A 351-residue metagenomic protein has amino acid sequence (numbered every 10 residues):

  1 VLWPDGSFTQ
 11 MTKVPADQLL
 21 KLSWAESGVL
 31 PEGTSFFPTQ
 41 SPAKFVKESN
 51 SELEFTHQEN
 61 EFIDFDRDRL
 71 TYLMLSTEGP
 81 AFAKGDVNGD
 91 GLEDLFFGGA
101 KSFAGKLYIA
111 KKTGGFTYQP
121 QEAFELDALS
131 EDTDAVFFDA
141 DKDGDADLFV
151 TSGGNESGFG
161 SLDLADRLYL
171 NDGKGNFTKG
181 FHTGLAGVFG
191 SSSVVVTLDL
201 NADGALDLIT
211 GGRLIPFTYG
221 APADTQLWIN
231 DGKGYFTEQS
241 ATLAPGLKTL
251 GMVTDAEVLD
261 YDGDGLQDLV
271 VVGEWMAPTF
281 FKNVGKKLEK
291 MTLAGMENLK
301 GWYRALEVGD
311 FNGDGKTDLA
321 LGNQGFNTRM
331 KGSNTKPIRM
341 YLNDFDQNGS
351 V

Functional and structural regions predicted by a protein language model:
V1-T9, K13, S191, A294-V351: Repeat-solenoid scaffold signature
G6-T34: Extended acidic/polar, glycine-enriched regions that form or flank non-catalytic beta-rich accessory modules
E26-T77, I109-S130, R167-G190, P222 (+3 more regions): Blade-edge motifs of beta-propeller repeat domains
E78-G89, I109, D132-K142, L170 (+7 more regions): Beta-propeller blade termini
G89-G99, K142-T151, A202-G211, G263-V272 (+1 more regions): Acidic/hydrophobic-patterned starts of short beta strands in beta-sheet-rich repeat architectures
F96-G114: Beta-propeller domains
A100-F103, G158-L164, F217-A223, E274-M276 (+1 more regions): Short, solvent-exposed loop/turn segments at conserved positions within beta-propeller repeat blades
F137-N171, S191, V196-L198, R329-K331: Hydrophobic or amphipathic alpha-helical targeting/insertion segments
